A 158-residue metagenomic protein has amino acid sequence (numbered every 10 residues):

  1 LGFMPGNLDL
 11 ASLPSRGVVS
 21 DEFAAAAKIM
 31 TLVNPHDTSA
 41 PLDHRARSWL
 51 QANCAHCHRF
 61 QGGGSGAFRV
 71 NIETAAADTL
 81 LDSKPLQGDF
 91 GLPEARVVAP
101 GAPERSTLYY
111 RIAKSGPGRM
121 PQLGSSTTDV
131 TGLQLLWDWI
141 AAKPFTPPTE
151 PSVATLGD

Functional and structural regions predicted by a protein language model:
L1-P5: A short alpha->loop->secondary-structure connector
G6-A46, H56-Q61, R69-T146: Electron-transfer interface patches adjacent to heme c in soluble/periplasmic c-type cytochromes and di-/multiheme
W49-Q51: Short sequence/structural segments immediately N-terminal
S65: Phosphate-binding active sites in nucleotide-utilizing proteins
P148-D158: Disulfide-bonded cysteine-rich modules in secreted/extracellular proteins, activating on the conserved Cys frameworks
